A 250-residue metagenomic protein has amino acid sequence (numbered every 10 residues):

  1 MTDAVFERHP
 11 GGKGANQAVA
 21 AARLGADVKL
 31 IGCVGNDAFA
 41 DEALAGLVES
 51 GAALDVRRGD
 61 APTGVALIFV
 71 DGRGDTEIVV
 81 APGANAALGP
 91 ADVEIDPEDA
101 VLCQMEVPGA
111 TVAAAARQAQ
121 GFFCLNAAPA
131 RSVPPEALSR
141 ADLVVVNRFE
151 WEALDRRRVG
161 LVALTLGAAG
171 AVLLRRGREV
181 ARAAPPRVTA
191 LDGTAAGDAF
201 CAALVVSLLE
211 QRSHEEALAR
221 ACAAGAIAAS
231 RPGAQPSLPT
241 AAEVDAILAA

Functional and structural regions predicted by a protein language model:
M1, V5-N16, A38, A61-P62 (+5 more regions): Residues at secondary-structure transition points
M1-C33, A40-A45, A190, A234: Glycine-rich phosphate/adenosyl-contacting loop at the front of the ribokinase-like
M1-D3, N147, A181-A184: Short glycine/proline- and charge-enriched loop/turn segments that cap or connect secondary-structure elements
A15-V19, R117, S139, E215 (+1 more regions): A broad detector of short, well-ordered amphipathic alpha-helices that serve as recognition/interaction surfaces
A20, G46, A203, S207: Rossmann-fold NAD(P)-dependent oxidoreductase module
V34-D37, P129: Residues in the short beta-alpha loop(s) of Rossmann-like NAD(P)-binding domains
L44-R58, A66-V180: Ribokinase/PfkB-type carbohydrate-kinase core domain
R156-A250: Conserved phosphate-binding/catalytic region of the ribokinase-like
